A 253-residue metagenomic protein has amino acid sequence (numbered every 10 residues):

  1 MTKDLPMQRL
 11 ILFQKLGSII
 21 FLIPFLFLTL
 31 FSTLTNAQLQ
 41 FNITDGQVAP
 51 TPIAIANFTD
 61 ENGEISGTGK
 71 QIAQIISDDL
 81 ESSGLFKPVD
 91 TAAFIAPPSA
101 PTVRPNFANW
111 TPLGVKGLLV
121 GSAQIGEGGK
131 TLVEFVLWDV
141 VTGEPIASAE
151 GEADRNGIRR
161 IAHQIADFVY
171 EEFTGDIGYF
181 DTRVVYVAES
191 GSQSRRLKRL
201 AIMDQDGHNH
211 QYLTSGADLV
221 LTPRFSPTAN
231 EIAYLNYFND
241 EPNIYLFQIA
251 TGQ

Functional and structural regions predicted by a protein language model:
L39-Q40, P101-F168: Amphipathic beta-strand/beta-sheet edge segments enriched in Tyr/Trp
N42-N106, L119, I125: Short beta-strand->alpha-helix linker/helix-N-cap micro-motif that forms a surface specificity/interaction loop
R195-Q211, L235-Q253: Beta-propeller blade-edge and WD-like acidic-aromatic loop motif
L213-D218: Surface loop/turn motifs at the tips and blade-to-blade linkers of beta-strand repeat domains
S226-T228: Structural WD40 beta-propeller signal
